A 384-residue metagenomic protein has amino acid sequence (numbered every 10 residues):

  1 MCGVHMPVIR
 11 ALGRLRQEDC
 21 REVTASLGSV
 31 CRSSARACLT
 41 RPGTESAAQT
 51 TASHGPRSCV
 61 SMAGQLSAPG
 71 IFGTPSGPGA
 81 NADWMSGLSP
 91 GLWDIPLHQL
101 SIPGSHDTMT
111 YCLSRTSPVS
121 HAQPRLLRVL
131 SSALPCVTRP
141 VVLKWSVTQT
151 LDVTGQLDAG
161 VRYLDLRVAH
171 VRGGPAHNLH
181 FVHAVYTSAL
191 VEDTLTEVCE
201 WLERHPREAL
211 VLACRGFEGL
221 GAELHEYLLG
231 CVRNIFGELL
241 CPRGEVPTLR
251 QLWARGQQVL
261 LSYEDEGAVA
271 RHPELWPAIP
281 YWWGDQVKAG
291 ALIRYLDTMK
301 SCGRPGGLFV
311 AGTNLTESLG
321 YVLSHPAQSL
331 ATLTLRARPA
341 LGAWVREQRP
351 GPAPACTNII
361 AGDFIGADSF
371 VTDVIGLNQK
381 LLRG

Functional and structural regions predicted by a protein language model:
M1-G55: Small-residue-rich alpha-helical packing segments, especially N-terminal targeting/signal peptides and transmembrane
L27-V30, V161, G256-Q257, C356-T357: Short, well-ordered alpha-helix to beta-strand connector turns
P56-A159, R172-R204, A209, Y227 (+3 more regions): Long, acidic (Asp/Glu-rich), low-complexity accessory segments flanking structured domains
Q156, R167, L212, L261 (+1 more regions): Conserved, mostly hydrophobic/aromatic
H170, G216-E218, D265-G267: Active-site-proximal loop/turn and secondary-structure-junction residues that shape catalytic pockets, frequently
V182-L240, P247-L249, Q257-V259: Intrinsically disordered, low-complexity acidic segments that are enriched in bulky aromatics
E226-E317: Active-site-adjacent pocket scaffolds in enzyme catalytic domains
